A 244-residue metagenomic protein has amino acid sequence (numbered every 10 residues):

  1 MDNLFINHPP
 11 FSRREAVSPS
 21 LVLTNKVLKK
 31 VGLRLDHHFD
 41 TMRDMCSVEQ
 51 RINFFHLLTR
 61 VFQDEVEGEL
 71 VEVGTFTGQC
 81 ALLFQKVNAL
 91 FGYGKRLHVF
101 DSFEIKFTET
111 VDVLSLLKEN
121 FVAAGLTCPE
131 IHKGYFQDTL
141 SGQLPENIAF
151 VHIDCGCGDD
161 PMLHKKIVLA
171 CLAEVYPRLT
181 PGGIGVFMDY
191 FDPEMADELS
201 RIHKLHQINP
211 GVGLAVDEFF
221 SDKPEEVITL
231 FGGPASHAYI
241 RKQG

Functional and structural regions predicted by a protein language model:
M1-D2: Short, Lys/Arg-enriched, disordered terminal segments
F5-F11, L21-M45, D64-G244: S-adenosylmethionine/decaboxylated-SAM
E15: PAPS-dependent sulfotransferase catalytic core
R51-V66, L83: Conserved alpha-helix/loop element of class I SAM-dependent methyltransferases that forms part of the SAM/SAH-binding
